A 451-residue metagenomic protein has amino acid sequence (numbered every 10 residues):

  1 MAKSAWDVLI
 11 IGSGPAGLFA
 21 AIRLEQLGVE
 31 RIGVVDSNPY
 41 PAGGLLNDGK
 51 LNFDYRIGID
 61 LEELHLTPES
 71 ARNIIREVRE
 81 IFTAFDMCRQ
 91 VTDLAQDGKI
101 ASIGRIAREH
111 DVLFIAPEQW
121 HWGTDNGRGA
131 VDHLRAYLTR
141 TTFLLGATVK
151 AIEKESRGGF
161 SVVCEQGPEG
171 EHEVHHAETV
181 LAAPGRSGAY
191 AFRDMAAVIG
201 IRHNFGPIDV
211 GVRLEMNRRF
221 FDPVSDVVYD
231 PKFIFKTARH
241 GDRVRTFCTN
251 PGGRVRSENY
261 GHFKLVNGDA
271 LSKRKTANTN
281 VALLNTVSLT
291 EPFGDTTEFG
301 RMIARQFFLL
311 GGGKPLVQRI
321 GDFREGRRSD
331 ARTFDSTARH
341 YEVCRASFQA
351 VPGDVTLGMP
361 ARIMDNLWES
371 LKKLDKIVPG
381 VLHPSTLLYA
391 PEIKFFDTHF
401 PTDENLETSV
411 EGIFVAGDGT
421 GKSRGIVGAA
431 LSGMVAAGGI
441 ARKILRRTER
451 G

Functional and structural regions predicted by a protein language model:
A2-I59, G98-G451: Residues forming the flavin
G43-L94: Dinucleotide-binding Rossmann-like beta1-alpha1 core, especially the glycine-rich loop that anchors the ADP
